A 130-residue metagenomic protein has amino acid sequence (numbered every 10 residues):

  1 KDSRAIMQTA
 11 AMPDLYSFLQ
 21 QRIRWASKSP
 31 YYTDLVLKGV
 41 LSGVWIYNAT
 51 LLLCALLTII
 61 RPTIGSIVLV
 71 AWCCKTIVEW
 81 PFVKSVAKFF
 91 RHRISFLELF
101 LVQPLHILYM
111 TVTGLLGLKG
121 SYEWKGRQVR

Functional and structural regions predicted by a protein language model:
K1-L37: Catalytic donor/gating beta->alpha subdomain of glycosyltransferases that bind UDP-sugars
L37-S121: Membrane-embedded multi-pass helical conduit in multi-pass membrane proteins, especially envelope-biosynthetic
K119-R130: Membrane-interface alpha-helices
